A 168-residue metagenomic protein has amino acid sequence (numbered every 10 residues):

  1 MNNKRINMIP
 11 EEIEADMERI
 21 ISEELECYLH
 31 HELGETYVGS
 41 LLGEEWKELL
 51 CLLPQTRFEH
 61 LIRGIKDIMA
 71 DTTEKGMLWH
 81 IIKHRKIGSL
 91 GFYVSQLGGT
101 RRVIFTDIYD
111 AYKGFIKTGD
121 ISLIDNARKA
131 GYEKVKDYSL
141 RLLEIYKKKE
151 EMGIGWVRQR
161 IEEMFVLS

Functional and structural regions predicted by a protein language model:
M1-S22: Active-site scaffold of zinc-dependent metalloenzymes
E12, L167-S168: N-terminal low-structure segments adjacent to metalloprotease catalytic domains across cellular compartments
I21-G34: Short alpha-helix carrying the canonical HExxH Zn2+-binding catalytic motif
E23, T36-K66: Post-HEXXH active-site segment of zinc metalloproteases
H30, T36, V103-F105: Amphipathic, heptad-repeat alpha-helices with coiled-coil/zipper character that mediate oligomerization and scaffolding
E32-G43, K75-H84: Secondary-structure boundary elements
R63, T72-L167: Long, well-structured alpha-helical subdomains associated with metal-dependent extracellular/ecto-lumenal hydrolases
